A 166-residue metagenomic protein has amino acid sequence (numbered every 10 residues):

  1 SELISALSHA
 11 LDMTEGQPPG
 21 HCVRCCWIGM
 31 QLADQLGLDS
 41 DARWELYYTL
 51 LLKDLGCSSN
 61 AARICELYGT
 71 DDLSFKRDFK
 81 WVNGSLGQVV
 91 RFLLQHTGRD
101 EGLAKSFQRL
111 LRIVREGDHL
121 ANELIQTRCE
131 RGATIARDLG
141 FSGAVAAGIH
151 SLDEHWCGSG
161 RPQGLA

Functional and structural regions predicted by a protein language model:
S1-A166: Histidine- and acidic-residue-rich, metal-dependent catalytic cores
